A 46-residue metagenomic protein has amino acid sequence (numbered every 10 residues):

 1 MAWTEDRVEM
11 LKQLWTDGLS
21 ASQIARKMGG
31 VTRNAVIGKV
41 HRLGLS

Functional and structural regions predicted by a protein language model:
A2-E5, G30: Intrinsic disorder
T4-L19: Short, amphipathic alpha-helical "recognition" segments used to contact nucleic acids or chromatin
R26-R42: Short, basic interhelical loop/turn and adjoining N-cap of the next helix at nucleic-acid- or acidic-partner-contacting
G44-S46: Short, intrinsically disordered, charge-balanced linker/junction segments flanking boundaries in proteins
